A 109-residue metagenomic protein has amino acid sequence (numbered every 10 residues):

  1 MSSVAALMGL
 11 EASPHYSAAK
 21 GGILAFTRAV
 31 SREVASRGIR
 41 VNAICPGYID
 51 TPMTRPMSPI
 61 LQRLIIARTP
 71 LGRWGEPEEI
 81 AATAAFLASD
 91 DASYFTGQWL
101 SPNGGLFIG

Functional and structural regions predicted by a protein language model:
S3: Residue(s) in the substrate-gating loop at a strand-loop-helix junction that position the organic substrate next
M8, A85, T96-G109: Short C-terminal tail/terminal secondary-structure segment of NAD(P)H-dependent dehydrogenase/reductase domains
A19, T27: Active-site helix of classical SDR
L24, C45-R55: Short, flexible catalytic-loop segment of classical short-chain dehydrogenase/reductase
R32-S36, S93: Alpha-helical segment proximal to the catalytic Tyr-Lys
V41-I44, T54, G97, P102: Hydrophobic structural elements of the Rossmann-like NAD(P)H-binding subdomain that define the short-chain
T69-I80: A conserved structural motif in NAD(P)-dependent oxidoreductases
I80-A81, L87: Non-catalytic, hydrophobic alpha-helical segments
